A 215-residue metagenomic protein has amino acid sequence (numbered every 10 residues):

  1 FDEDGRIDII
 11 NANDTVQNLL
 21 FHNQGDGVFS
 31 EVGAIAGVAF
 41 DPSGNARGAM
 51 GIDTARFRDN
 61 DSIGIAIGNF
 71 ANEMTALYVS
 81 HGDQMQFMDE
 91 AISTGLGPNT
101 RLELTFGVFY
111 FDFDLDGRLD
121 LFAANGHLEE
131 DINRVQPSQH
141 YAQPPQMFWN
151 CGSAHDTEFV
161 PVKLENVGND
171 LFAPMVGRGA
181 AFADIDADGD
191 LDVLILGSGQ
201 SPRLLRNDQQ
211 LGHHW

Functional and structural regions predicted by a protein language model:
F1-W215: Acidic, glycine/proline-rich Ca2+-coordinating loop motifs
